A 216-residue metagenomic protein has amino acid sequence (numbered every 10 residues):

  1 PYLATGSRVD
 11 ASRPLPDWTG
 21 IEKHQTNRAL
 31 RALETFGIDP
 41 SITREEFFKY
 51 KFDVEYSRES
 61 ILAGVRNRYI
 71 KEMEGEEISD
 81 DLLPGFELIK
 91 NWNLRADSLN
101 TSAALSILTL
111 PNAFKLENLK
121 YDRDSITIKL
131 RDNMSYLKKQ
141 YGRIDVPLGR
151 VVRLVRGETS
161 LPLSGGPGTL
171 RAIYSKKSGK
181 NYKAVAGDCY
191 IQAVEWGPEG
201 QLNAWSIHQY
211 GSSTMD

Functional and structural regions predicted by a protein language model:
P1-N67, K71-D216: C-terminal/peripheral segments of proteins
